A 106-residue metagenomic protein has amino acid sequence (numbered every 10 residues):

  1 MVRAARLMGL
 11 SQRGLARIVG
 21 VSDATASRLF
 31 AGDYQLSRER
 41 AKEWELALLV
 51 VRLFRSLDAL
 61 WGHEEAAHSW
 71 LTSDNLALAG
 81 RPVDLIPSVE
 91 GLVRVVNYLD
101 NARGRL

Functional and structural regions predicted by a protein language model:
M1-L106: Non-transmembrane "mature" sequence context
